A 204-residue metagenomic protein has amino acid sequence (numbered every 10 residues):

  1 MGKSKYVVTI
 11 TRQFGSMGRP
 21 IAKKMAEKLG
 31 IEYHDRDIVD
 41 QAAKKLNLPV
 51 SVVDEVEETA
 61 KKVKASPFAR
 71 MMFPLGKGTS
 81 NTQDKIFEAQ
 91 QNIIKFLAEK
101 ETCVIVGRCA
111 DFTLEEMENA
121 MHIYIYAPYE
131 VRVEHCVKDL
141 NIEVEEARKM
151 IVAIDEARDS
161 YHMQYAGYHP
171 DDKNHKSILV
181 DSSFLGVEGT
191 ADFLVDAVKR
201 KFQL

Functional and structural regions predicted by a protein language model:
K3-R12, E101: Pre-Walker A (Motif I) flank of P-loop NTPase domains
I10-K23: Glycine-rich phosphate-binding P-loop
E32-A43: Short beta-strand-centered segment that lines the nucleotide-binding/catalytic pocket of NTP-utilizing
A43-T102: ATP-dependent small-molecule kinase phosphotransfer cores that center on conserved nucleotide phosphate-binding segments
K62-F68, E143-V187: Small-molecule kinase domains that catalyze NTP-dependent phosphoryl transfer to phosphate-bearing small molecules
Q91, V187-V195: Short, amphipathic alpha-helical "lid/cap" segments that border enzyme active or binding sites
L97, T113-M117: RNA pseudouridine synthases
E116-D139, V144-V152: Conserved phosphate-donor/acceptor-positioning beta-strand/loop module used by diverse small-molecule
